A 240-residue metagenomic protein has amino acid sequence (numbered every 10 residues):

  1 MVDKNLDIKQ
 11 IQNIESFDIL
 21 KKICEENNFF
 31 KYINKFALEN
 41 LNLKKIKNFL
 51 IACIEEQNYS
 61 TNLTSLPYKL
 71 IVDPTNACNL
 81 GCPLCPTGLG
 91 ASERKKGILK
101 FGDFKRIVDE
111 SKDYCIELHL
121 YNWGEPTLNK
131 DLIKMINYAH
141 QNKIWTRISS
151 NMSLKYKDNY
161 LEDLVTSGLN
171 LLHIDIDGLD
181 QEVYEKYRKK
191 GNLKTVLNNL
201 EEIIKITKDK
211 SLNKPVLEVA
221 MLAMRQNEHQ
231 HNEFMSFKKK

Functional and structural regions predicted by a protein language model:
M1-D3, P215: Generic preference for hydrophobic/aromatic residues in regular secondary structure cores
D3-L171, E182, K186, K190 (+2 more regions): Conserved alpha-helical substructure of the radical SAM core
N58-L63, S211, N227, K240: Glycine-centered secondary-structure boundary/capping sites
N151, L200-Q230: Conserved strand-turn element in the central/C-terminal portion of the radical SAM core barrel that lines
Y160, R225-K239: Catalytic cores of alpha/beta
